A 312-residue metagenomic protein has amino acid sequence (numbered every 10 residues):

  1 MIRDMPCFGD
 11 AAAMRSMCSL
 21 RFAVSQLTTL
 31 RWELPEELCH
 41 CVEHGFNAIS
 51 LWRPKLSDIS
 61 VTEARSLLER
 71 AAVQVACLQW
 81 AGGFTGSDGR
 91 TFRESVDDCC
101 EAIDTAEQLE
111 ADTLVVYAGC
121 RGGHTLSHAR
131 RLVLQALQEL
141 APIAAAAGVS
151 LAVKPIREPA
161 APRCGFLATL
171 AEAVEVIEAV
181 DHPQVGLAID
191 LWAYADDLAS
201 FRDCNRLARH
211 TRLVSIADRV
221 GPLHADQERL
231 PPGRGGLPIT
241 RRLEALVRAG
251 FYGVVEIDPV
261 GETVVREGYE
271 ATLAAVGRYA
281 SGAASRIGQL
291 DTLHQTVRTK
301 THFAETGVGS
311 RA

Functional and structural regions predicted by a protein language model:
I2-G45, E110-A111, L167-I189, Y194-A312: Histidine-acidic metal/acid-base catalytic patches
A13-M17, H40-H44, V61, L78-A81 (+6 more regions): Generic detector of short, locally flexible boundary/turn motifs and exposed helical patches
S16-S19, S25, S50, S57-S60 (+10 more regions): Generic serine detector
T28-L30, R53-K55, A81-F84, A118-G122 (+4 more regions): Active-site-proximal loop/turn and secondary-structure-junction residues that shape catalytic pockets, frequently
N47, L51-Q135, A145, I239 (+2 more regions): Structural motif corresponding to the early beta-alpha repeats
W80, R163, E228: Glycine-rich, flexible loop/turn motifs
G89-G186, D196, A271, A275-R278 (+3 more regions): Active-site acidic/histidine proton-transfer and metal-coordination neighborhood in alpha/beta enzyme cores
